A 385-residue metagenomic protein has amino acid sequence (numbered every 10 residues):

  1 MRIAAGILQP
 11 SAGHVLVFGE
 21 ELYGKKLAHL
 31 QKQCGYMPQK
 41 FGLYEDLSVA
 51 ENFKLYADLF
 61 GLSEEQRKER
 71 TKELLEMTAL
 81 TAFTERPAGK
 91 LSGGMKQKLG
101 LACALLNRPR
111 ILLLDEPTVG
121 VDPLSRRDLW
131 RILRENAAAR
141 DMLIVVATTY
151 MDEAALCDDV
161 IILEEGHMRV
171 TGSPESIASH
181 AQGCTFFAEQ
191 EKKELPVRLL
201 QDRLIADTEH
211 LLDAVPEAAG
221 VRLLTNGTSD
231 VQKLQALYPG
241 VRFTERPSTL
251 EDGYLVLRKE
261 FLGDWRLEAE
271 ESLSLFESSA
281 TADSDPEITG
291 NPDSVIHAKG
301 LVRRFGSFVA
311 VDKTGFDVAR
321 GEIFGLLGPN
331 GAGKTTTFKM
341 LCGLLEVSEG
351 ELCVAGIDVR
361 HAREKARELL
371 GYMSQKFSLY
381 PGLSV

Functional and structural regions predicted by a protein language model:
A5, C342: Helix-to-loop junction immediately C-terminal to a conserved catalytic motif
G13-Y23, H29-L30, G350-D358, K365-A366: Conserved ABC transporter NBD signature motif
K54, D58, E65-F83: Conserved ABC ATPase "signature" region
P87-L91: Conserved ABC ATPase signature
L112-D115: Catalytic Walker B motif of ABC-type/P-loop ATPase nucleotide-binding domains
R131-G227: ABC transporter nucleotide-binding domain
